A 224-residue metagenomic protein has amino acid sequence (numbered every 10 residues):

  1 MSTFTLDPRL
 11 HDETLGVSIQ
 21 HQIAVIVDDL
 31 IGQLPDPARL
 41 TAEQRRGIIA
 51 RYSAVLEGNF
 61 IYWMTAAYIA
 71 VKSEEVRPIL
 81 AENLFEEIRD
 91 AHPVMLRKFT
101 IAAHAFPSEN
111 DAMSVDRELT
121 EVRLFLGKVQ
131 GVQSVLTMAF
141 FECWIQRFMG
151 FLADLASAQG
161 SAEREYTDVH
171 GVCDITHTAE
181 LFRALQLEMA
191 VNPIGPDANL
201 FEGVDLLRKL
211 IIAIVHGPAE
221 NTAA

Functional and structural regions predicted by a protein language model:
S2-A224: Non-heme di-metal
